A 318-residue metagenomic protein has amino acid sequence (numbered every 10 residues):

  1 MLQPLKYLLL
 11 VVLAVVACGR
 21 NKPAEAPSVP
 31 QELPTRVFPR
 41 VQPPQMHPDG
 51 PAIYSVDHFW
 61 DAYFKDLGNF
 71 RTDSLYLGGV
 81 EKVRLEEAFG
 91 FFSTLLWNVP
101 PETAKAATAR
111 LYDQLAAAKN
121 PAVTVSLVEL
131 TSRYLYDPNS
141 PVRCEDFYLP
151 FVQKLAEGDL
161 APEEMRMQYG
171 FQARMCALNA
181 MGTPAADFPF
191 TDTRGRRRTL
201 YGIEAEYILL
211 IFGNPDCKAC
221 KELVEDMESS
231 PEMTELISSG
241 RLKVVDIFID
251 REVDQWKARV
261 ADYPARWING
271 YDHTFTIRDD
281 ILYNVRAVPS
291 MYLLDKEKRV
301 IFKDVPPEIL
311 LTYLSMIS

Functional and structural regions predicted by a protein language model:
Q3-L10: Sec-dependent signal peptide recognition, specifically the positively charged N-region followed immediately by
V15-A17: C-terminal motif of bacterial Sec signal peptides marking the signal peptidase cleavage site
R20-R196: Oxidative protein folding and maturation machinery
G195, C217, L294-V300: Short, glycine-anchored, charge-dense loop/turn motifs used at functional sites
T199-E228, V244-V245: Short active-site neighborhood of thiol/selenol oxidoreductases, capturing the structured segment around
V224-A261, F275-D280: Structural microenvironment flanking redox-active thiols in thiol-disulfide oxidoreductases
V260-Y292, K296: Short, internal strand/loop/helix patches that form the active-site neighborhood or redox-interaction surface
A287-S290, K296-S318: Non-catalytic, surface beta->alpha helical segment in thiol-disulfide oxidoreductase systems
